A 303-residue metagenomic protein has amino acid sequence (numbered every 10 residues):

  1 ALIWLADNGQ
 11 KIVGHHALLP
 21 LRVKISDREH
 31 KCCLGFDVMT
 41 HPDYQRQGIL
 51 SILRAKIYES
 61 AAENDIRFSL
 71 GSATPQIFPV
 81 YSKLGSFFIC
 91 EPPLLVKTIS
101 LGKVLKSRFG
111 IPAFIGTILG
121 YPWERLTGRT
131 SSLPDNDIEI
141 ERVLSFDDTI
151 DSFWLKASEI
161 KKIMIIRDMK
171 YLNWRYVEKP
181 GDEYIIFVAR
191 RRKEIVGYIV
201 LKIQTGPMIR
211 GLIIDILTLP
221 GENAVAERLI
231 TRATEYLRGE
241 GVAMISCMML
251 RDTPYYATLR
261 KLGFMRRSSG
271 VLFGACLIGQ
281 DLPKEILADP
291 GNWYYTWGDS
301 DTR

Functional and structural regions predicted by a protein language model:
A1-P42, T74-P75, I140-L219: A conserved beta-strand-loop-helix scaffold within acyl/acetyltransferase catalytic domains
G9, E59-R67, G239: Secondary-structure boundary elements
E29, Q47-S51, A55, G71-P75: Short, amphipathic alpha-helical segments
G35-T40, Q45-E59, N223-E235: Conserved acetyl-CoA-binding loop-helix of GNAT-fold acetyltransferases
R67-R125, R175, I185, R191 (+2 more regions): Active-site/acyl-donor-binding loops of N-acyltransferases
P122-F146: Conserved N-terminal entry element of GNAT/NAT acetyltransferase domains
